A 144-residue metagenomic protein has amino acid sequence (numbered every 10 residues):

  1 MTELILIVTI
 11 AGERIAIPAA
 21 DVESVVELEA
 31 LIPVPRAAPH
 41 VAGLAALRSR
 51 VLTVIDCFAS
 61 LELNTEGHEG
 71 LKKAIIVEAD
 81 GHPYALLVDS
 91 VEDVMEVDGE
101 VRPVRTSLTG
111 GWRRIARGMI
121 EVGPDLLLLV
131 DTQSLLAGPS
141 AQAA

Functional and structural regions predicted by a protein language model:
M1-A144: An acidic, low-aromatic, low-complexity terminal/linker signal
